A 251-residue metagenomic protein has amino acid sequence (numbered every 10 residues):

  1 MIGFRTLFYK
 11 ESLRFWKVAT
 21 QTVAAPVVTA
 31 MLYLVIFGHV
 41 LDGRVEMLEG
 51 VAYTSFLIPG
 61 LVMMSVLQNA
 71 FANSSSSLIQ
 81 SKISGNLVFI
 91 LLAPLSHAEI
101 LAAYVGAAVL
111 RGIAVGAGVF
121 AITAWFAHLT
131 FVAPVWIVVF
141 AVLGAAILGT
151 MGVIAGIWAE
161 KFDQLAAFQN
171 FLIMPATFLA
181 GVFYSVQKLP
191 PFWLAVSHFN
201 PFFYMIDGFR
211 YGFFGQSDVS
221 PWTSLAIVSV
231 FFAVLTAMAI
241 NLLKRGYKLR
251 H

Functional and structural regions predicted by a protein language model:
M1-V135, V139-H251: Hydrophobic transmembrane alpha-helices and immediately adjacent juxtamembrane helices of multi-pass inner-membrane
